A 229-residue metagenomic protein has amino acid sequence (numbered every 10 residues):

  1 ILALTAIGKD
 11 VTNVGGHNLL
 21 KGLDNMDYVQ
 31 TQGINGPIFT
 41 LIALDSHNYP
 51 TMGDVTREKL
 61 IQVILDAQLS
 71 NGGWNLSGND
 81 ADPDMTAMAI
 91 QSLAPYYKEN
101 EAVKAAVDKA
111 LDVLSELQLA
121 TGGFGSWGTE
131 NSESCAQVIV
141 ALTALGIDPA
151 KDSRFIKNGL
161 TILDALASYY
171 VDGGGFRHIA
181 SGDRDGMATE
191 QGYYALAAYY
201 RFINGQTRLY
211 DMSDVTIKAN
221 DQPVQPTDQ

Functional and structural regions predicted by a protein language model:
I1-N13, V29-E58, L69-D108, L119-I156 (+2 more regions): An alpha-helical repeat/solenoid feature that recognizes helix-turn-helix modules
V14-L19: "Short basic amphipathic alpha-helical interaction patches in structured regions
L20, E58-I61, L111, L163: Amphipathic alpha-helical scaffolding segments comprising HEAT/armadillo-like alpha-solenoid repeats
L20-Q32: Asp-box/WD-like beta-propeller blade repeats and closely related beta-sheet repeat scaffolds
L23, I64-L65, A110, L114 (+1 more regions): Buried hydrophobic core positions in alpha-solenoid tandem helical repeats
A105, L163, P226-Q229: Extracellular cell-wall/glycan-interacting regions and their flexible linkers
N158-D172: Short glycine/proline-rich, acidic loop/turn segments that cap or connect secondary-structure elements
G205-Q229: Intrinsically disordered, low-complexity repeat and linker tracts
